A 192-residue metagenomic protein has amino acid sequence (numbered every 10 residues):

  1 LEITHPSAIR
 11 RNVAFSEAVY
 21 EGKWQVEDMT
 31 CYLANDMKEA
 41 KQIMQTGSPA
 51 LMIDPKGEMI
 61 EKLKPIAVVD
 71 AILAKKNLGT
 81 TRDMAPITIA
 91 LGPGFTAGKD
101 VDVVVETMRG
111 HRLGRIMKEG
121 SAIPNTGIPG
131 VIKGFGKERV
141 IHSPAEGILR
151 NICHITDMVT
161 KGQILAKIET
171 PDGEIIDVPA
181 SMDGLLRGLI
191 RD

Functional and structural regions predicted by a protein language model:
L1-D192: Well-ordered secondary-structure scaffolds
